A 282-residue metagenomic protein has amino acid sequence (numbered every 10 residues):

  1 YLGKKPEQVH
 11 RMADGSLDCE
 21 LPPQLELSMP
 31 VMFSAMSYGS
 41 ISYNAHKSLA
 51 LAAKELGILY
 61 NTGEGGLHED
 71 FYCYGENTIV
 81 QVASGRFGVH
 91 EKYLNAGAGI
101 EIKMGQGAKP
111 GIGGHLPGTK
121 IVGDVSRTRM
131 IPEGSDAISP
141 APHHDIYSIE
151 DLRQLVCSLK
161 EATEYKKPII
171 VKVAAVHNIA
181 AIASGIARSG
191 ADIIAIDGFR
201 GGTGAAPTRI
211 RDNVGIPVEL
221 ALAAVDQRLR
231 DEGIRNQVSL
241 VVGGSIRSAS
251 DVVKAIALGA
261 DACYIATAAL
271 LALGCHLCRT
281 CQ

Functional and structural regions predicted by a protein language model:
Y1-D124: Conserved, well-structured core domains of diverse proteins
Y1-M12, Q106-K109, G134, S139-P140 (+1 more regions): N-terminal-biased segments
E20-S28, T128-P132, G198-R200: Active-site-adjacent bridging/hinge elements
F33, G57-L59, T128, D192 (+1 more regions): N-terminal hydrophobic or amphipathic segments with adjacent small-residue motifs that include Sec signal peptides
D70-F71, V80, I138-Q282: Glycine-rich phosphate/ribose-binding loops and adjacent secondary-structure elements that form binding surfaces
A96, S126-I131, L229-N236: Short flexible/disordered coil segments
I100-E150, Q154, E161, H177 (+1 more regions): Active-site cores of enzymes that catalyze phosphoryl transfer or operate on phosphate-rich substrates
